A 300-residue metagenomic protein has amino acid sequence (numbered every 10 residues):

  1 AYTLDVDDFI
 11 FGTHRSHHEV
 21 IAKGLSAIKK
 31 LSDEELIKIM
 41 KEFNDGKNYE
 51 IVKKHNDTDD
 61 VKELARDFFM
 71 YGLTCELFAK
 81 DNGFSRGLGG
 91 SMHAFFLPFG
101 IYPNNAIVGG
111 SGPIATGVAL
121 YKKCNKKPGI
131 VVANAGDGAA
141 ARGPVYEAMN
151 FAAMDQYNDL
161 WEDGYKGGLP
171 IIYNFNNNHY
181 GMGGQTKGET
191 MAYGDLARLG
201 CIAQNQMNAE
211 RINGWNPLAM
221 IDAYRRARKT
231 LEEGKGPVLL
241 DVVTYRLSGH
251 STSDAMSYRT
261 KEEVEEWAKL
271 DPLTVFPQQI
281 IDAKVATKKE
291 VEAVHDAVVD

Functional and structural regions predicted by a protein language model:
A1-I171, Q185-Q204: Cofactor-binding active-site loop characterized by glycine-rich and histidine/acidic residues
Y2, G72, N150, D222-R225 (+4 more regions): A broad, structural surface signal
H17, N177-Y180, N216, V242-G249: Glycine-rich beta-alpha junction loops
V20-G24, M220-A223, G249-H250: Short, solvent-exposed polar/charged micro-motifs at secondary-structure junctions
K127-G129, G188-R226, K269-D296: Conserved thiamine diphosphate
I171, A209, P237: Conserved active-site beta-strand-loop modules that form the wall/rim of enzyme catalytic pockets and either contain
I172-N176: Short internal beta-strands
T230-D300: Glycine/aspartate-rich loop-and-adjacent alpha/beta segment that forms the canonical ThDP
